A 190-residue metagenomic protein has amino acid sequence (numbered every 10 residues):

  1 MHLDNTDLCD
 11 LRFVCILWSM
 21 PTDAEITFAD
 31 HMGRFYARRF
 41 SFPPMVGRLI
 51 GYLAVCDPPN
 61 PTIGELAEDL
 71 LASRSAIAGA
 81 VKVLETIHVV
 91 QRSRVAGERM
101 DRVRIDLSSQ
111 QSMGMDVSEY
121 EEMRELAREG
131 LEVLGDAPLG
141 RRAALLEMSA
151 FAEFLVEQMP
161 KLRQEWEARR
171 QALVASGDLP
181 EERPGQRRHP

Functional and structural regions predicted by a protein language model:
H2-D7, D136-P190: C-terminal regulatory/oligomerization modules of transcriptional regulators
V14-G47: Short alpha-helical segments that sit at the start of domains
R39-F40, A54-P59: Short helix-capping/hinge SLiMs at alpha-helix to coil transitions
F40, M45, V95-D116: Short, cationic-aromatic polyanion-contact patches
N60-L70: A short alpha-helical element within helix-turn-helix/winged-helix DNA-binding domains across DNA-binding proteins
H88: Glycine-centered, phosphate/nucleic-acid-interacting loop/turn motifs that mediate DNA/RNA or nucleotide
Q110-V156: Amphipathic alpha-helical dimerization/coiled-coil segments that flank or bridge DNA-binding/regulatory modules
